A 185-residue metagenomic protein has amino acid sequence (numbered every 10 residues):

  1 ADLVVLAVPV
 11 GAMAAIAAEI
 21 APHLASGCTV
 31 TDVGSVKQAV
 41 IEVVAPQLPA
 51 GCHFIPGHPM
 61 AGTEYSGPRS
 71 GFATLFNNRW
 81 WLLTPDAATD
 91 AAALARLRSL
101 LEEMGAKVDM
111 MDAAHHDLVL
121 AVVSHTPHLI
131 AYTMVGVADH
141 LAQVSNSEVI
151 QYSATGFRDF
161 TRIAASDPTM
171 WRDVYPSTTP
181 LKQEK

Functional and structural regions predicted by a protein language model:
A1-T29: Rossmann-like NAD(P)-binding element
V5, P46-A50, G71-L75, H125-L129: Short, hinge-like loop/turn segments at secondary-structure boundaries
A7-P9, G34, P85: Glycine-rich, N-terminal phosphate-binding loop of Rossmann-like dinucleotide-binding domains
M13, K37, E64, T89-D90 (+1 more regions): Alpha-helix N-cap/loop-to-helix initiation residues
A18-R69: Rossmann-like NAD(P)(H) cofactor-binding subdomain of soluble oxidoreductases
L75-I163: Internal alpha-helical scaffold of NAD(P)-dependent oxidoreductase catalytic cores
M170-K185: C-terminal active-site/capping subdomain that shapes the small-molecule cofactor and substrate pocket of enzyme
